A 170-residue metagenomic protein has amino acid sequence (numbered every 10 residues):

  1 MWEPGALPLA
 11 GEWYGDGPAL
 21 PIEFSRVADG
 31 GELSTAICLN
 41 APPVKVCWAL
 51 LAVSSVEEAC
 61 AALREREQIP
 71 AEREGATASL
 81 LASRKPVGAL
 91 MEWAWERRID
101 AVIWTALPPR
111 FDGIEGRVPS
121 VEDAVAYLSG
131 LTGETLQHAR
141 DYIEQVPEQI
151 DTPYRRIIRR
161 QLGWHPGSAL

Functional and structural regions predicted by a protein language model:
M1-L170: A glycine-rich, hydrophobic/aromatic-adjacent loop/helix-cap motif
